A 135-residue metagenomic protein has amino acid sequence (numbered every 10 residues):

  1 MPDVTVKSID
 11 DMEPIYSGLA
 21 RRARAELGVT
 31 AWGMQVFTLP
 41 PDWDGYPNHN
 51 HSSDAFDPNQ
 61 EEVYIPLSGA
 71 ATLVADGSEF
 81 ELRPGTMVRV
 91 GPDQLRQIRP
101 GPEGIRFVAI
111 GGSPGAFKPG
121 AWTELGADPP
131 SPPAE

Functional and structural regions predicted by a protein language model:
M1-P41, Y46, G120-E135: A short, N-terminal "cap"/entry segment at the start of jelly-roll beta-barrel domains of the cupin/DSBH fold
G28, H49, D54-D57: Short loop/turn motifs at secondary-structure junctions and domain boundaries
V36-P40, A55-L73: Short, conserved beta-strand element in jelly-roll/cupin
P47, L73-V74, V90, R96-P102: Short beta-strand His + acidic residue motifs that chelate non-heme Fe in jelly-roll/DSBH and cupin folds
V63, A70-T72, E79, L95 (+1 more regions): Structural motif
G77-D93: Short acidic-glycine-tyrosine-enriched beta hairpin
R99-E135: Double-stranded beta-helix
